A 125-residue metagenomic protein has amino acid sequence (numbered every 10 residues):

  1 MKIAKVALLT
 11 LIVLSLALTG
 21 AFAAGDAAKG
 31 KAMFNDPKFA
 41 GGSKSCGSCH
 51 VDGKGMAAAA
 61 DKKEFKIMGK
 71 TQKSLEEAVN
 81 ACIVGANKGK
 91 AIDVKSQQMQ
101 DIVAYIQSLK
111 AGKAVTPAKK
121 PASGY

Functional and structural regions predicted by a protein language model:
M1-A23: N-terminal export/membrane-targeting signals
L18-A40, N87-K88: Electrostatic cytochrome c docking/interface patches
A23-A27, F39, M68-Q72, I92-M99: Solvent-exposed, acidic/flexible segments
F34-N35, H50, I106, K110: Protein kinase-like catalytic domain
K38-V84: Gly/Gly-Pro-rich "capping" loops immediately C-terminal to redox-active cysteine motifs in periplasmic/lumenal
E77, K88-K120: C-terminal capping alpha-helices of c-type cytochrome domains
S123-Y125: Short, solvent-exposed mixed-charge patches
